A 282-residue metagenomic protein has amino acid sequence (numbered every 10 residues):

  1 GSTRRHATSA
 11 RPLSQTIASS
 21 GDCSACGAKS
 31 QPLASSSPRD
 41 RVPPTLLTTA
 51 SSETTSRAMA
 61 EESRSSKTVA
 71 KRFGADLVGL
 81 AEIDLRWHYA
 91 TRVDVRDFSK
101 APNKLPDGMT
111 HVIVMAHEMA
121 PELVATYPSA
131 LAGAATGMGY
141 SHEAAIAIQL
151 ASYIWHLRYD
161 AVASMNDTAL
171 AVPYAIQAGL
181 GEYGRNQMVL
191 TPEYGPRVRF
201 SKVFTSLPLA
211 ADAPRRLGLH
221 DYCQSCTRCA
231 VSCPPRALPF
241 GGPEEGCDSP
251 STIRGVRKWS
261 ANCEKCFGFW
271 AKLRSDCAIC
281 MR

Functional and structural regions predicted by a protein language model:
G1-L123, S129: Non-catalytic, usually N-terminal nucleic-acid engagement modules in DNA/RNA processing proteins
K67, D76-R282: Catalytic cores of enzyme domains
